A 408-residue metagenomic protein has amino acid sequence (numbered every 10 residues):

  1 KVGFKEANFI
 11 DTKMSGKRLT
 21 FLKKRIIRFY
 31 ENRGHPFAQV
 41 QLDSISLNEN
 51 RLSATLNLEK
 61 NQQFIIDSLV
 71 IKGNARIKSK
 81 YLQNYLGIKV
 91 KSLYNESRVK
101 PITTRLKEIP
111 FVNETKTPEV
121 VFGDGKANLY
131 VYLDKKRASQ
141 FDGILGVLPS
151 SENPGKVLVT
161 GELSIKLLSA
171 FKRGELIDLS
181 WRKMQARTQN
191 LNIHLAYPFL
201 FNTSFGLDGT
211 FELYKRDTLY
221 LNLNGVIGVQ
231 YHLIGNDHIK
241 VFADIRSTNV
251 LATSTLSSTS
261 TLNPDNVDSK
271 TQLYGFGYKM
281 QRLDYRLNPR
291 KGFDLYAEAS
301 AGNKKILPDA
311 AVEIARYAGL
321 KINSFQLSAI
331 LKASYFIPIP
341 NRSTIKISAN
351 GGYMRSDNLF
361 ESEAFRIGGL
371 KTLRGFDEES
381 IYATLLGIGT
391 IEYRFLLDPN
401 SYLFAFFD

Functional and structural regions predicted by a protein language model:
K1, K78, S258-T259, N358-R366: Generic structural signal for alpha-helix starts
K1-S151, L158-S164, D178-F199, R316 (+3 more regions): Periplasmic polypeptide-binding modules associated with outer-membrane biogenesis and secretion
A54, I66, I391, Y402-L403: Conserved active-site beta-strand-loop modules that form the wall/rim of enzyme catalytic pockets and either contain
R76, S92-Y296, I367, Y382-A383: Gram-negative/organellar outer-membrane beta-barrel architecture
I77-Y81, N249-T253, K304-D309, N358: Short acidic/His/Gly/Ser-rich catalytic and metal-binding motifs that mark active-site loops of diverse hydrolases
E108, P149-P154, P264-D398, A405-F407: C-terminal outer-membrane beta-barrel translocator/porin domains of Gram-negative envelope proteins and their
Y130-L133, Y402-D408: C-terminal hydrophobic structural anchor segments that stabilize assembly/packing rather than catalytic chemistry
